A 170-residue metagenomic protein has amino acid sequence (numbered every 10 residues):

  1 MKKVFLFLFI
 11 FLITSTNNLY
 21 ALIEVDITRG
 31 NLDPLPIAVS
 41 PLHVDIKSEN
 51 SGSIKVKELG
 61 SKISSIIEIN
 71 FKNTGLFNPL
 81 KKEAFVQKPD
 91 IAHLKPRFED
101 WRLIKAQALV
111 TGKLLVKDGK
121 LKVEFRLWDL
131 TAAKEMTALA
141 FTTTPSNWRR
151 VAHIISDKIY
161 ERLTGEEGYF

Functional and structural regions predicted by a protein language model:
V4-S15: Sec-dependent N-terminal signal peptides
N17-A21: Sec/Tat signal peptide C-region and signal peptidase I cleavage site
I23-E24, A92-K158: Amphipathic beta-strand/beta-sheet edge segments enriched in Tyr/Trp
D26-R97, V110-V116: Short beta-strand->alpha-helix linker/helix-N-cap micro-motif that forms a surface specificity/interaction loop
D33, I104-Q107, Y169: Structured loop/turn residues at beta-strand edges in well-structured enzyme cores
Y160-F170: Mid-sequence helix-capping/hinge segment at a functional interface
